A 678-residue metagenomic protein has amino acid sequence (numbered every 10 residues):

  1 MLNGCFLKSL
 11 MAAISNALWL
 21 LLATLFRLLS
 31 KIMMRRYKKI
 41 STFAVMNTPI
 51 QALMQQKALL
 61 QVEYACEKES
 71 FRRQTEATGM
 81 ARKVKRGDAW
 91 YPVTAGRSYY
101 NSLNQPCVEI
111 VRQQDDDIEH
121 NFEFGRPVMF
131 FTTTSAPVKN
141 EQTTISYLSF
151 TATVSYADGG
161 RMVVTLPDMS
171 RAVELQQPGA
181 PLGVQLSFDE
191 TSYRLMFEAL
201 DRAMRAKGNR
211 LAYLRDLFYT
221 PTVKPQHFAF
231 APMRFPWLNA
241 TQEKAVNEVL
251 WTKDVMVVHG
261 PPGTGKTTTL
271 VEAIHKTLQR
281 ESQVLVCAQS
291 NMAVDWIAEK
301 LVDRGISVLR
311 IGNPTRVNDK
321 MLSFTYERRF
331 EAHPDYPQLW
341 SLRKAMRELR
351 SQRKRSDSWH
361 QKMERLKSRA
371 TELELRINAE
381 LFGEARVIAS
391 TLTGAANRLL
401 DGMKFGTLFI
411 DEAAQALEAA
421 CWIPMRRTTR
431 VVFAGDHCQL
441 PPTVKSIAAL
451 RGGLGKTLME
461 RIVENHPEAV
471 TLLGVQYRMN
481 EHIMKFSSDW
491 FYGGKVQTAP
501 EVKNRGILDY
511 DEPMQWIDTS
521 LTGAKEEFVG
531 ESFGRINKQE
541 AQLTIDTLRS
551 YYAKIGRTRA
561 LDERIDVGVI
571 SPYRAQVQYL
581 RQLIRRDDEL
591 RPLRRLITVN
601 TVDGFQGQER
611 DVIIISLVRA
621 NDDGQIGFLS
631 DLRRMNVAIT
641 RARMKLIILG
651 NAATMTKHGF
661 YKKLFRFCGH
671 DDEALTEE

Functional and structural regions predicted by a protein language model:
M1, M11, W19-A23: Short polybasic linear motifs
A17-L21, L25-F124, M162, D168 (+1 more regions): A helicase ATPase "motif cassette" and its flanking acidic/Ser/Thr-rich regulatory loops
N47-K57, D115-N247, D303, K320-K344: Pre-ATPase regulatory/linker segments immediately N-terminal to the P-loop/RecA-like helicase/translocase core
F228-A231, H275, Q283, C287 (+6 more regions): Conserved P-loop NTPase motor core of helicases/translocases
T252-V258, S282: Pre-Walker A (Motif I) flank of P-loop NTPase domains
G263: Walker A (P-loop) phosphate-binding loop of P-loop NTPases
T267-H275: Motif I (Walker A/P-loop) of helicase-class P-loop NTPases
R280-S282, S290, R304, A379 (+1 more regions): Conserved helicase motor core of SF1/SF2 NTP-dependent helicases
